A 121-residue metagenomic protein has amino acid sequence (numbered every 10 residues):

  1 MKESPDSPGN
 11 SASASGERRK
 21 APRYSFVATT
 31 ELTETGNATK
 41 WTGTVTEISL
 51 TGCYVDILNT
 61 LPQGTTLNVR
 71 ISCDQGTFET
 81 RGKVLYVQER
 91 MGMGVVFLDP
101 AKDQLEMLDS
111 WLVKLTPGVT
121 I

Functional and structural regions predicted by a protein language model:
M1-I48, D109-I121: N-terminal helix initiation/capping motif
A21, D56-T60: Short, surface-exposed secondary-structure edge patches
A28-E34, G64-T77: Short conserved beta-strand and strand-loop elements enriched in small hydrophobics with frequent Asp/Gly
T35-N37, L50, V87-G92: Short, conserved beta-turn/loop elements at beta-strand boundaries and strand-helix junctions
W41, C53, T80, G92-M93: Short aromatic-glycine-enriched beta-strand elements
V45, G82-V84: Conserved hydrophobic positions within beta-strands
Y54-I57, R90-D99: Short, solvent-exposed secondary-structure boundary/capping segments
